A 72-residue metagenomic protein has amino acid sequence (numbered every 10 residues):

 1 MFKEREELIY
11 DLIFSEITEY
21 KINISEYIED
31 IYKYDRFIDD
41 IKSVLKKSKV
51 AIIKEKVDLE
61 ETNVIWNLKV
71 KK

Functional and structural regions predicted by a protein language model:
M1-I31: Short amphipathic alpha-helical interface segments
L8, R36, I52: Residue-level detector of functional hotspots within protein domains
I13, I17, L45-S48, L68: N-terminal regions of proteins, emphasizing targeting and processing segments when present
I22, I41, A51-I52, L68-V70: Hydrophobic beta-strand residues in large extracellular and virion-surface proteins
I31-K46: Short amphipathic alpha-helical interaction segments
K46-K56: A short, conserved structural fragment
K56-K72: Short, cationic-aromatic polyanion-contact patches
